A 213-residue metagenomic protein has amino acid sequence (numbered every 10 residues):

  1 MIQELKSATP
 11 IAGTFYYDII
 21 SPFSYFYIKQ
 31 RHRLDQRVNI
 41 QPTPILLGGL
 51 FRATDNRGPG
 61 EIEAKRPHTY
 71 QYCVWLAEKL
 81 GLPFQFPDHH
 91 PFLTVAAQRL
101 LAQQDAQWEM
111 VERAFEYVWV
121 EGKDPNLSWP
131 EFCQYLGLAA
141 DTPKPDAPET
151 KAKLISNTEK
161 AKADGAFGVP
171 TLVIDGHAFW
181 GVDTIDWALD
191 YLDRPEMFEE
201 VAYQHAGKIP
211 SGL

Functional and structural regions predicted by a protein language model:
M1-A8: Non-catalytic pre-domain segments flanking phosphatase-related domains
E4, P42, L46, T158-A161: N-proximal short alpha-helices
T9-T14, I20, S24-V38, R113-L213: C-terminal cap of thioredoxin/glutaredoxin-like
I19, F23-V118, A202-G212: Structural alpha/beta surface segment adjacent to cysteine/selenocysteine redox centers across thiol/disulfide enzymes
